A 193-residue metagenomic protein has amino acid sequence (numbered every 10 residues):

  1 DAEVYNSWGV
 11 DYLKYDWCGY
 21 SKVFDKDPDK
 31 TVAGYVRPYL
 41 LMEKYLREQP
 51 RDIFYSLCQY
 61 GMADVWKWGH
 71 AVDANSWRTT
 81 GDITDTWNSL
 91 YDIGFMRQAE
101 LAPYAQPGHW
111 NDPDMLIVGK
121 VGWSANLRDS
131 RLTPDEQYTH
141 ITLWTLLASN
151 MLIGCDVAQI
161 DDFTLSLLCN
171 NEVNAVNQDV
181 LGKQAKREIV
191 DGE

Functional and structural regions predicted by a protein language model:
D1, P38, D64-V65: Substrate-binding/active-site clefts of carbohydrate-active enzymes
D1-D25, G34, M42-Q49, Q59: Substrate-binding cleft of carbohydrate-active enzyme catalytic domains
A2, E43, L143-L147, L165: Non-transmembrane alpha-helical segments in soluble domains of secreted/periplasmic/extracellular proteins
D29, A33-R37, E136-Q137: Soluble non-cytosolic domains of exported or imported proteins
D29, P38-M42, G69-W77: Short secondary-structure boundary/capping segments
E48, D52-D156: Glycan-recognition surfaces
S149-E193: Glycan-recognition and catalytic regions of carbohydrate-active enzymes
